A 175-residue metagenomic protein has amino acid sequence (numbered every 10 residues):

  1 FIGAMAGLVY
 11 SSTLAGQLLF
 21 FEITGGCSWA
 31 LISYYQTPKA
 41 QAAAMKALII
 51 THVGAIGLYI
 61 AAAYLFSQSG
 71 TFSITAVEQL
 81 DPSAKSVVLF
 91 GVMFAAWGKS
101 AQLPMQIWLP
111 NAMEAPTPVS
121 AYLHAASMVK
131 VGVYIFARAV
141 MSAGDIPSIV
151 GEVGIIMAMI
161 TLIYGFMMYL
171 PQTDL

Functional and structural regions predicted by a protein language model:
F1-Q17, G26-L175: Hydrophobic transmembrane alpha-helices and their helix-loop junctions in integral membrane proteins
